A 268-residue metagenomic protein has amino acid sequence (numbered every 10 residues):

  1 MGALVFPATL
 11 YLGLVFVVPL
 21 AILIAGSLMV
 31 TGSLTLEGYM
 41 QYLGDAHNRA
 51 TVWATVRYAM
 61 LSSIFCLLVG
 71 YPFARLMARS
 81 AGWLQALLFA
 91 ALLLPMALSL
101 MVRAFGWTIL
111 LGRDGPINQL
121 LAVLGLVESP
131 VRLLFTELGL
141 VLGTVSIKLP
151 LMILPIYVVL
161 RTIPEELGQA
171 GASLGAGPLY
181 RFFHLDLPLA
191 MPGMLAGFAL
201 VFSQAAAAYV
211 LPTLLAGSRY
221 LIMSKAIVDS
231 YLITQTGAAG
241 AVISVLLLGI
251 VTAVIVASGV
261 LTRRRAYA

Functional and structural regions predicted by a protein language model:
M1-G32, A46-R161, L185-Y209, L214-A216 (+1 more regions): Membrane-water interface segments at the C-terminal ends of transmembrane alpha-helices in multi-pass inner-membrane
G32-G44, Q119, S218-L232: Short hydrophobic, aromatic-rich alpha-helical segments embedded in or entering the lipid bilayer of multi-pass
A81-G82, P164-E165, T234: Paired intracellular helix-loop junctions of major facilitator superfamily
G171: The alpha-helix within a helix-turn-helix
L174-A176, P188: Glycine/proline-centered hinge or cleavage motifs at structural transition points of membrane proteins
G177-R181, S218-Y220: Gly/Pro- and small hydrophobic-enriched strand-loop and loop-to-helix capping segments that sit at the rims
L261-A268: Short cytosolic juxtamembrane segments of multi-pass membrane proteins
